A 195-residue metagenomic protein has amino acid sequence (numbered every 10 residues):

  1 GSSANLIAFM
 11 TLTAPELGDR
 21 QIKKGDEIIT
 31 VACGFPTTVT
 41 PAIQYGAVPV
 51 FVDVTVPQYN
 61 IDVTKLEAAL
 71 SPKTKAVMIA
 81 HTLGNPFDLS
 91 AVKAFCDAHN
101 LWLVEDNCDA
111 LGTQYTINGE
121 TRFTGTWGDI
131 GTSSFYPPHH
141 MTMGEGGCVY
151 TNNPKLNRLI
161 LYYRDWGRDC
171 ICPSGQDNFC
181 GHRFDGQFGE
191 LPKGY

Functional and structural regions predicted by a protein language model:
G1-E27, T40-Y45, F51-V52: Phosphate-binding glycine-rich loop
E27, V48, K75, N100-W102 (+1 more regions): Proline-centered loop/turn at the N-terminus of a beta-strand
A32, F51-T55: Short beta->alpha connector loops at strand-helix junctions that form conserved, small/polar/Pro-enriched
G34-V39: Conserved coil-to-alpha-helix start sites within the AMP-binding
A47, N60-A69, I117-I130: A short alpha/beta connector and helix-capping loop motif
V63-M78, G84-G119, N152-L156: Catalytic PLP-binding core of fold-type I/II PLP enzymes
D109-I117, W127-Y195: Active-site region of PLP-dependent enzymes
